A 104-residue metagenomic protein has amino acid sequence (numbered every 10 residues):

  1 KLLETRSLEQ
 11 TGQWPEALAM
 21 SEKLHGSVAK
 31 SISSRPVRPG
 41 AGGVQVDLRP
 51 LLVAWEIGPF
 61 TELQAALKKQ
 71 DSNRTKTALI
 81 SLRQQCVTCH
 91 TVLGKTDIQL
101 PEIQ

Functional and structural regions predicted by a protein language model:
K1-Q104: Sequence context surrounding c-type heme c attachment/ligation sites in exported
